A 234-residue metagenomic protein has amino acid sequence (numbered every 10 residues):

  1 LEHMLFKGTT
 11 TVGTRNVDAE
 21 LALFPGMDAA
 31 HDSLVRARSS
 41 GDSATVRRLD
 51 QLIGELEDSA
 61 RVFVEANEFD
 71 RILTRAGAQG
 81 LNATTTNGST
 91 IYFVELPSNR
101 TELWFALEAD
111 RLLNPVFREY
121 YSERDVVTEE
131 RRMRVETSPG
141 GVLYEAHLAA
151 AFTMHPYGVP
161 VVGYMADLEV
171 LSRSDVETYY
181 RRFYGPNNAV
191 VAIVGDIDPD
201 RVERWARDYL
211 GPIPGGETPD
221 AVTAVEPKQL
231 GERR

Functional and structural regions predicted by a protein language model:
L1-G8: Active-site recognition of the HExxH zinc-binding catalytic motif
G8, S43, V94-E123: M16/insulysin-pitrilysin zinc metalloprotease superfamily fold
T9, P97-N99, V194-D198, G211: Solvent-exposed coil/turn segments that connect beta secondary-structure elements in extracytoplasmic/periplasmic
T14, P199-E203: Extracytoplasmic/secreted cell-surface and envelope-processing proteins
T14-N99, M133-N188, P212-R234: Non-catalytic beta-strand/loop surface segments
N87-I91, Y121-E130: Short, glycine/charge-rich beta-strand/loop segments that flank catalytic centers and engage negatively charged groups
F105-R111, E203-L210: Short amphipathic alpha-helices in soluble, non-transmembrane regions that often serve as interface/regulatory elements
